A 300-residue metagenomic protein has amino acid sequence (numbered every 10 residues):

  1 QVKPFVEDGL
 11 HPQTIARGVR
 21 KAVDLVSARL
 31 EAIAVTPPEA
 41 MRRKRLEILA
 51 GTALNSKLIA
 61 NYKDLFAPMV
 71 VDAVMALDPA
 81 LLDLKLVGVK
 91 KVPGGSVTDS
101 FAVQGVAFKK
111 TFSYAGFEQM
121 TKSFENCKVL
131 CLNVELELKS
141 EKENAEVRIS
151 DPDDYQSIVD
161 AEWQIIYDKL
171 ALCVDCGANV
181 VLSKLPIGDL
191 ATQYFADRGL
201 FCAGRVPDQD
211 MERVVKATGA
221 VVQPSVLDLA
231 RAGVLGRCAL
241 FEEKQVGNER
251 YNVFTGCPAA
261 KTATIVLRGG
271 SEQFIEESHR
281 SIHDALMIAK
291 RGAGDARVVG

Functional and structural regions predicted by a protein language model:
Q1-G300: Core, soluble structural subunits of large cytosolic macromolecular machines
